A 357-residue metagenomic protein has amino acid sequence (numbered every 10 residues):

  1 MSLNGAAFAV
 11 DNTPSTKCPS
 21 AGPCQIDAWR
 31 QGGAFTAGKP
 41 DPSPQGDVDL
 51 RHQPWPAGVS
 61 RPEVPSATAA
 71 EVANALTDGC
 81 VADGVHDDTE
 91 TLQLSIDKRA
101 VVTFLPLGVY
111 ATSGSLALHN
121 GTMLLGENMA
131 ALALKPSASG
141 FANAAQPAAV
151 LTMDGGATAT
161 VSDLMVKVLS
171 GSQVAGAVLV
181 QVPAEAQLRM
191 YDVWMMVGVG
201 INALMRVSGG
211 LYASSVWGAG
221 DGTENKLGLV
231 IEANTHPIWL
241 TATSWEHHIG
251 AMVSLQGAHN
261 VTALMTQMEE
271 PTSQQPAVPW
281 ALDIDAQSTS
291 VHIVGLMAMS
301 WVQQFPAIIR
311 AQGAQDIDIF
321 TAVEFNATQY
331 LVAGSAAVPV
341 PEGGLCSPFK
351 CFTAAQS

Functional and structural regions predicted by a protein language model:
M1-T103, A130-A131, K135-S162, K167-G171 (+6 more regions): Extracellular "leader-to-stem" segments immediately downstream of a signal peptide or signal-anchor in secreted/lumenal
S95, V253, I293, I319: Hydrophobic, well-ordered secondary-structure elements that form the walls of internal hydrophobic environments
D97-R99, F104, L116-A117, E246: Intrinsically disordered, low-complexity regulatory regions enriched in Ser/Pro/Gly/Thr and acidic residues
L105-G108, T112-S113, G126-E127, S162-D163 (+2 more regions): Short His-Asn-centered micro-motif
G108, G114-S137, A159: Beta-solenoid repeat scaffold
A111, P147-A148, A175-A177, H248-G250: Eukaryotic intrinsically disordered and solvent-exposed regulatory patches
A117-M123, T152-A159, Q181-L188, L204-Y212 (+3 more regions): Right-handed parallel beta-helix/beta-solenoid
G295-A298: Alpha-helical protein-protein interaction/assembly modules
